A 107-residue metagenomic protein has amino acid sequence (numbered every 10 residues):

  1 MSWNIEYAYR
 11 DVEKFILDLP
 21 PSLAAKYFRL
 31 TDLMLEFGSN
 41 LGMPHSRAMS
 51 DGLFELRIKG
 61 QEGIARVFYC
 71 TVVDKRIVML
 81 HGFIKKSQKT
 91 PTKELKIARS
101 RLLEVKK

Functional and structural regions predicted by a protein language model:
M1-I64, V73-I77, K86-K107: Basic, Lys/Arg-enriched alpha-helical interface segments
V67: Portal/gating segments that form or line small-molecule/metal binding sites
C70: Conserved Hanks-type protein kinase catalytic core
L80: Conserved catalytic cores of phosphodiester-cleaving nucleases, focusing on short active-site segments
F83: Residue-level signal for short, function-critical loop segments
